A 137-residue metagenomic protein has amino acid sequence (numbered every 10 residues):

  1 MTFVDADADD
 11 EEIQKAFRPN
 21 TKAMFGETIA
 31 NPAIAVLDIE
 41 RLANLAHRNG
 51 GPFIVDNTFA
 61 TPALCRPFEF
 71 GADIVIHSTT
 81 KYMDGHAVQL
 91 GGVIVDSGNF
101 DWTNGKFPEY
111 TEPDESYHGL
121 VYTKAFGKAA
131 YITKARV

Functional and structural regions predicted by a protein language model:
M1-V137: Conserved PLP-enzyme active-site core in the AAT-like
